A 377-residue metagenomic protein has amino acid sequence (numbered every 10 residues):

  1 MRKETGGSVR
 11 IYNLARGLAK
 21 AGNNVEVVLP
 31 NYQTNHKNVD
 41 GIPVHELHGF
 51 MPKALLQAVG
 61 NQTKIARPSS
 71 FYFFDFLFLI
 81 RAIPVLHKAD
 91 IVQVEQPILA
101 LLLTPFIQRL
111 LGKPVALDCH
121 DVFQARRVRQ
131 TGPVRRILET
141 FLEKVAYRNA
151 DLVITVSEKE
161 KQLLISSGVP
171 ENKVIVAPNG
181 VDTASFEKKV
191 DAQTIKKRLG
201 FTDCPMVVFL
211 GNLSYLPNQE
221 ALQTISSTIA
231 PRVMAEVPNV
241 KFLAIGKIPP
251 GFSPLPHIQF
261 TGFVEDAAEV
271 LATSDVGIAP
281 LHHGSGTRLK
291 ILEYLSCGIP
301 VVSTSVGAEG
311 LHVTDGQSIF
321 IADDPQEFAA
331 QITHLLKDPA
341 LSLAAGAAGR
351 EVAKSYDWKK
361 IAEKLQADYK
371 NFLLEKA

Functional and structural regions predicted by a protein language model:
M1-H48: N-terminal subdomain of nucleotide-sugar transferases
N13, F76-H87, L102-L110, F123 (+1 more regions): Membrane-proximal helix-turn-helix segments that form the acceptor-binding/catalytic region of lipid-linked
D151, A268-G286, I299-P300: Acidic donor-binding loop of glycosyltransferase active sites
K159, G180: Carbohydrate-associated surface elements
D182-K188, A192-F260, V264-E265, A272: Conserved catalytic-core segment of nucleotide-activated headgroup transferases in glycan assembly
K290-E293, P300-T304: Short hydrophobic beta-strand element within catalytic cores of glycosyltransferases and related nucleotide-activated
D315-Q326, H334-P339: Conserved acidic donor-binding segment of nucleotide-sugar-dependent glycosyltransferases
L341-S355, K364-A367: A short, well-ordered alpha-helix in the C-terminal region of glycosyltransferases
